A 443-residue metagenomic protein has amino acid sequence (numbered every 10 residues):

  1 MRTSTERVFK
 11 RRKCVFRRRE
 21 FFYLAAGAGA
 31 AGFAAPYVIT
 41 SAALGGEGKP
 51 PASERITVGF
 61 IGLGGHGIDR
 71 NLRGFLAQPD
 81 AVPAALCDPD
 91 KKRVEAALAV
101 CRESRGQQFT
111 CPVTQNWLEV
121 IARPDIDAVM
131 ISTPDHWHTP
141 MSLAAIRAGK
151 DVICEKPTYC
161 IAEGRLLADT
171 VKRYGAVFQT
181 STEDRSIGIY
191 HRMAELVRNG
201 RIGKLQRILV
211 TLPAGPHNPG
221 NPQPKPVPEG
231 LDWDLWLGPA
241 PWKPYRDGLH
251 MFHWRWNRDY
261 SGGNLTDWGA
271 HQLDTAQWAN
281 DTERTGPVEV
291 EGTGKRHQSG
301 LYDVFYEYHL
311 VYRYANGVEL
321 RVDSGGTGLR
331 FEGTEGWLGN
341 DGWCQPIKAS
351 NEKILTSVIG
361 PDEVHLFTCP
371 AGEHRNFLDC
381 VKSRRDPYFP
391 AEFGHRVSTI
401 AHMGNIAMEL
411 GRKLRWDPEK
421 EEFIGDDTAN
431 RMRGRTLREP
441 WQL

Functional and structural regions predicted by a protein language model:
R2-C154, Y159, R165-F178: N-terminal glycine-/serine-/threonine-rich beta1-alpha1-beta2 phosphate-ribose binding loop of Rossmann-like
F22, L98, L118-I121, M130 (+10 more regions): Non-transmembrane alpha-helical segments in soluble domains of secreted/periplasmic/extracellular proteins
L24-G29, F33, L44-G45, N71 (+4 more regions): C-terminal helical cap and adjacent loop that interface with cofactors, partners, or active-site loops
G62, R201-N218, D232-R246, V288-H297 (+1 more regions): NAD(P)-dependent dehydrogenases' Rossmann-like dinucleotide-binding region
D151, T158-G230: A contiguous active-site-proximal alpha/beta segment in oxidoreductase catalytic domains
I187-V210, P222-P224, T266-K295, A401 (+1 more regions): Oxidoreductase and adenylate-handling cofactor-binding alpha/beta cores
D234-A315: Rossmann-like dinucleotide-binding domain that binds NAD(P)(H)
A315-G317, E335: Glycine-centered tight beta-turn/hairpin loop motif at sheet-sheet or coil-to-beta transitions
